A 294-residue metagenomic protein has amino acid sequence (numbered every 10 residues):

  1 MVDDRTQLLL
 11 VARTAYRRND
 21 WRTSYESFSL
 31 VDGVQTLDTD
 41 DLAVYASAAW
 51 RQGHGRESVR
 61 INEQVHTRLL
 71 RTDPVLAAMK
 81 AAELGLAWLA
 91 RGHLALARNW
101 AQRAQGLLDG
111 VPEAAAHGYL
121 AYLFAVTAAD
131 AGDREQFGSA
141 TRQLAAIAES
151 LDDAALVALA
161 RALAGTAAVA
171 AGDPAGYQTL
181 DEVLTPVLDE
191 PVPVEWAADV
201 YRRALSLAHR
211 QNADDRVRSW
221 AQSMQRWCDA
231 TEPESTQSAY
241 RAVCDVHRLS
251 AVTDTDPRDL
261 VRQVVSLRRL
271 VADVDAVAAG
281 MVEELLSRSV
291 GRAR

Functional and structural regions predicted by a protein language model:
T6-S27: Alpha-helical segment of the N-proximal tetratricopeptide repeat
V11-R17, D40-G55, A78-L94, A116-D133 (+4 more regions): Tandem amphipathic alpha-helical repeat scaffolds
S24, S58, A97, F137 (+3 more regions): Single-residue signature of alpha-solenoid repeat helices
Y25-G33, E63-L70, Q102-P112, T141-D153 (+3 more regions): Amphipathic alpha-helical segments of tetratricopeptide repeats
N99-D189: Compact, aliphatic and Gly/Pro-tolerant "microcore" segments centered on a short helix or tight beta-hairpin and their
R216-V271, A276-M281: Acidic, glycine-rich loop-and-beta core segments that form the ion-binding/anion-interacting portion of active sites
